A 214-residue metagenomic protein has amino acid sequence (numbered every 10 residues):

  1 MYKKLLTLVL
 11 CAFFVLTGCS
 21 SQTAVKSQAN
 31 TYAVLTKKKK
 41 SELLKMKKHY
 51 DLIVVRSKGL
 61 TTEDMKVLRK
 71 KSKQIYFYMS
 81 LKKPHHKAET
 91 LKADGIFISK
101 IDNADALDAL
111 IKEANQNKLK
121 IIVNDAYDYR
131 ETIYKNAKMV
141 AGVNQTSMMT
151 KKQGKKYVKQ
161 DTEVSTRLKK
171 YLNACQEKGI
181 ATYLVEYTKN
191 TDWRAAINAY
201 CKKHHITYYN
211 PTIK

Functional and structural regions predicted by a protein language model:
M1-L5: Positively charged n-region of N-terminal signal peptides that target proteins for export
V9, S20-K214: Glycan-processing catalytic domains of CAZymes
V15-G18: C-terminal motif of bacterial Sec signal peptides marking the signal peptidase cleavage site
